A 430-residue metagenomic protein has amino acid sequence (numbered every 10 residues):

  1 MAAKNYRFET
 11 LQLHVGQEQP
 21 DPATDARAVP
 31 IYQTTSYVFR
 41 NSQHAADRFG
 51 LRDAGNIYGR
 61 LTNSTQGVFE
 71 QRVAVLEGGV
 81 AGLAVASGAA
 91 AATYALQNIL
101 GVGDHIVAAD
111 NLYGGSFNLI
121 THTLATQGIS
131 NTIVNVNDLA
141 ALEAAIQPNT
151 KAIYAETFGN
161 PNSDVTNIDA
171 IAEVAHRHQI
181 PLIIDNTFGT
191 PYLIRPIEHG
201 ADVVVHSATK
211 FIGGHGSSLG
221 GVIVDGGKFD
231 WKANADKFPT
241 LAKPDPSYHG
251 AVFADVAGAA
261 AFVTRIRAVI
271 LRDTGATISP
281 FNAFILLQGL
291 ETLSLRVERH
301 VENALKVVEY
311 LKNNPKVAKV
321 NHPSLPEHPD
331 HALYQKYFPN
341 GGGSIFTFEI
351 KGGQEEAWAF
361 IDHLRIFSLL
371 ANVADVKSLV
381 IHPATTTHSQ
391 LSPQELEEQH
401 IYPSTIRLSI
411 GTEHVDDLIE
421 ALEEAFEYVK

Functional and structural regions predicted by a protein language model:
A2-A3, P20, L83-N314: Conserved PLP-enzyme active-site core in the AAT-like
A2-N63, Q71-R72: N-terminal "arm"/small-domain region of PLP-dependent enzymes with the aminotransferase-like
N41-A90, G115-T123: Conserved N-terminal alpha-helix of the aminotransferase class I/II PLP-enzyme fold
G78, N149, K316-K319, I366 (+1 more regions): Glycine-centered tight turns that cap/initiate beta-strands
T121-H122, S130, P148, R296 (+2 more regions): PLP-dependent enzyme catalytic core of the Aspartate aminotransferase-like
F158, T187-G189, L325, K351 (+1 more regions): Active-site beta-loop-alpha junctions enriched in small/polar residues
V224, T347-E349, S409-G411: Short hydrophobic/aromatic beta-strand micro-patches that form the beta-sheet surface supporting nucleotide- or nucleic
T274-T277, F281-A283, Q288-T292, V297-R299 (+4 more regions): Conserved small-domain helix->loop->beta segment predominantly found in fold-type I
